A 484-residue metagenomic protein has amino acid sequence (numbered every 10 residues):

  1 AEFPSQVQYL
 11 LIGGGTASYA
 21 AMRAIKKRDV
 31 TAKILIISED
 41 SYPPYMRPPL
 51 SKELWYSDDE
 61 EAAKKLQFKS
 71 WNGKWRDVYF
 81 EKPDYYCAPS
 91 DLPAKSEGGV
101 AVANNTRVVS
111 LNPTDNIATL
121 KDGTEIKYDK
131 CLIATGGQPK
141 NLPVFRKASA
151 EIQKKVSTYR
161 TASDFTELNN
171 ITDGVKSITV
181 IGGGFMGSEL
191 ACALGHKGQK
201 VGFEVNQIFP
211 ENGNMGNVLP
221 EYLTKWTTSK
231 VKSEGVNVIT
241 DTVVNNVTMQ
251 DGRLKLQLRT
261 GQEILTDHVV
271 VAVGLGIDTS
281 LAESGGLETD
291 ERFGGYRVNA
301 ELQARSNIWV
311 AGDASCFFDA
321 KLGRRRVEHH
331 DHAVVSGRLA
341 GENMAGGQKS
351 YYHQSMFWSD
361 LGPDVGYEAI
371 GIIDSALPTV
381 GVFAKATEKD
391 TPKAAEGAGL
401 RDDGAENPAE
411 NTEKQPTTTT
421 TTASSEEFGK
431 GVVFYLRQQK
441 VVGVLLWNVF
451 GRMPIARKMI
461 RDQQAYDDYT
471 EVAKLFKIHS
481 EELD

Functional and structural regions predicted by a protein language model:
A1-I12, A24, E81-T179, Q257-R259 (+1 more regions): FAD-binding core/adjacent interface of flavoenzyme oxidoreductases
A1-V7, A314-R452: Mid-to-C-terminal Rossmann-like scaffold of FAD/NAD(P)H-dependent oxidoreductases
Q6-V30, M186-G198: N-terminal Rossmann-like FAD-binding beta1-loop-alpha1 element of flavoenzymes
G15-Y19, S41, G137-P139, S163 (+3 more regions): Residue-level detector of alpha-helix initiation sites
A24-E125, L219-N237: N-terminal Rossmann-like dinucleotide/flavin-binding domain of flavoprotein oxidoreductases that bind FAD/FMN
E151-G174, K255-L256, G261-N343: FAD-site-proximal beta/loop scaffold in flavoenzymes
L168, Y466-D484: Cysteine/selenocysteine-centered motifs that mediate thiol-based redox chemistry or coordinate metal-sulfur cofactors
S177, F185-T248, H353-S359, G366: Rossmann-like dinucleotide-binding cores of NAD(P)H-dependent redox enzymes
